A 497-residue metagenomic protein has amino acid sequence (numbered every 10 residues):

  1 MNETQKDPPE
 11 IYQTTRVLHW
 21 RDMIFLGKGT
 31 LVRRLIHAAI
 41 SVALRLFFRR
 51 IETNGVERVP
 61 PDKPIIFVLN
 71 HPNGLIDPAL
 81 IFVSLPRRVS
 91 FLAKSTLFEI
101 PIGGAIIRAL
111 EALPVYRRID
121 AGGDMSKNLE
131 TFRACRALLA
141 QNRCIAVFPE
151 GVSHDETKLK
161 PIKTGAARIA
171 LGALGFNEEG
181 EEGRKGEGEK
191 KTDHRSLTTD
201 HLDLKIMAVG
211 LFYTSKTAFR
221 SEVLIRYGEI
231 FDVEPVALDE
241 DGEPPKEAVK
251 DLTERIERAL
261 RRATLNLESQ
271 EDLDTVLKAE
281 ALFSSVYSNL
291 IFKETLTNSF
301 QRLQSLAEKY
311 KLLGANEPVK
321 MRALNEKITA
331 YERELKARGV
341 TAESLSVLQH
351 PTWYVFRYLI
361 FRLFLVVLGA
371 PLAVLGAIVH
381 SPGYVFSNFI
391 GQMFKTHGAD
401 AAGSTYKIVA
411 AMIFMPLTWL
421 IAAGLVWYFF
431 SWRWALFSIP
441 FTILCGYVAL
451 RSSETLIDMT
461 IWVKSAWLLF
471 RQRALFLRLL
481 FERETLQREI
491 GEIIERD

Functional and structural regions predicted by a protein language model:
E3, P9-L31, I119-G180, E189-R195 (+2 more regions): Non-catalytic C-terminal accessory region of glycerolipid acyltransferases and related lyso-lipid remodeling enzymes
D7-L69, G74-L80, L85, I102 (+9 more regions): Membrane-anchoring hydrophobic helices of lipid-metabolizing enzymes
R49-R50, V83-V89, I106, L129-F132 (+1 more regions): Basic/hydrophobic alpha-helical interface regions
H71-N73, T96-F98, F212-Y213: Short glycine-enriched loops at secondary-structure junctions
L92-E99, E130: General structural concept
L92-K94, V115-R117, V209: Generic beta-sheet signal
I360-G383, A401-S453: Alpha-helical bilayer-embedded segments of polytopic membrane proteins, i.e., transmembrane/intramembrane helices
